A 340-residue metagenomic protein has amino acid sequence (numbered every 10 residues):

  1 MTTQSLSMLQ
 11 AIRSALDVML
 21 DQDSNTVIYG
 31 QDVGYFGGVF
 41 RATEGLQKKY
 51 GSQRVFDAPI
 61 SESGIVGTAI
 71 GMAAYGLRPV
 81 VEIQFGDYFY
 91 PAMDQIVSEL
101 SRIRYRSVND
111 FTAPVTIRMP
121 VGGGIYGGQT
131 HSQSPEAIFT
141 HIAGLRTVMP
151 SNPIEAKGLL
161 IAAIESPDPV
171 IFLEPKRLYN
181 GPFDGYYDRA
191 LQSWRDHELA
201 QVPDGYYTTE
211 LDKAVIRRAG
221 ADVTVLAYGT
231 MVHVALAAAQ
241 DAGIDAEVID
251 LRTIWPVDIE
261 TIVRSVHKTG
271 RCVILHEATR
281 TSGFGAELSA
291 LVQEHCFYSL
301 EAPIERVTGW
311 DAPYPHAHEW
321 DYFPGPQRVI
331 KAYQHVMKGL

Functional and structural regions predicted by a protein language model:
M1-P169, L173-F183: Thiamine diphosphate
F40-K49, D110-T116, K176-R177, G181-L340: Thiamine diphosphate
